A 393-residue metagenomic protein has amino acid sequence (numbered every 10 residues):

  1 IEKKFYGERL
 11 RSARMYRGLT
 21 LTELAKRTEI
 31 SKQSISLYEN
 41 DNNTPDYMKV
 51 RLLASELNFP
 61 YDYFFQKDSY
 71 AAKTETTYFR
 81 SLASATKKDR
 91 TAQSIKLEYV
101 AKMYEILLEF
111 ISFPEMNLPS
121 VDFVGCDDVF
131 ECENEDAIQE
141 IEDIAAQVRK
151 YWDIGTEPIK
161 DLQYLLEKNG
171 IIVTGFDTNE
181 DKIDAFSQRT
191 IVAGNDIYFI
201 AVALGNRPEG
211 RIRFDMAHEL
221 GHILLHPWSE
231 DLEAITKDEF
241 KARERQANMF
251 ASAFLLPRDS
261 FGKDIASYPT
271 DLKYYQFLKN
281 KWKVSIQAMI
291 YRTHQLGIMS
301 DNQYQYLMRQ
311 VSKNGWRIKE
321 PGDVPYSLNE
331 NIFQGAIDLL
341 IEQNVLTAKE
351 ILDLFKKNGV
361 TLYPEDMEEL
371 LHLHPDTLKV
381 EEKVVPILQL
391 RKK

Functional and structural regions predicted by a protein language model:
I1-K393: Active-site hotspot residues in diverse enzymes, especially metal/ion-binding acidic/histidine motifs
